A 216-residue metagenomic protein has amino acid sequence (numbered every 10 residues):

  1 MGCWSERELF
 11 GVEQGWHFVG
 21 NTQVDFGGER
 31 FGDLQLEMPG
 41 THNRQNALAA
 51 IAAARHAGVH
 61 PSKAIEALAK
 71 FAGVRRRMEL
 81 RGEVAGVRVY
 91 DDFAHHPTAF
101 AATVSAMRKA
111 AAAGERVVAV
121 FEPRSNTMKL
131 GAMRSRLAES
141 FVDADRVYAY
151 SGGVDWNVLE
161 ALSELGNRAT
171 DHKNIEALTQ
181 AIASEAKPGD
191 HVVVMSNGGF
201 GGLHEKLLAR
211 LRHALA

Functional and structural regions predicted by a protein language model:
M1-D33, K70, V74-R77, R81: Extended acidic/charged loop-beta regions that coordinate divalent cations and stabilize anionic phosphate/carboxylate
D33-T41: A short glycine-threonine-serine/GTX helix/turn-capping micro-motif
P39, A49-A216: ATP-dependent carboxylate-amine ligase
